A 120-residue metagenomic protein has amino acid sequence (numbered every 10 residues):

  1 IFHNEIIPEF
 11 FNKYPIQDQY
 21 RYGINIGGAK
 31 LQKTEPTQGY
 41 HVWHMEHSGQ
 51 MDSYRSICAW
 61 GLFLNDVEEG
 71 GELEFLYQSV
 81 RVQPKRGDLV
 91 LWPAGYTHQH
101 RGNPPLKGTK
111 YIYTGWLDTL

Functional and structural regions predicted by a protein language model:
I1-L89, T97-L120: Fe(II)/2-oxoglutarate oxygenase catalytic core
